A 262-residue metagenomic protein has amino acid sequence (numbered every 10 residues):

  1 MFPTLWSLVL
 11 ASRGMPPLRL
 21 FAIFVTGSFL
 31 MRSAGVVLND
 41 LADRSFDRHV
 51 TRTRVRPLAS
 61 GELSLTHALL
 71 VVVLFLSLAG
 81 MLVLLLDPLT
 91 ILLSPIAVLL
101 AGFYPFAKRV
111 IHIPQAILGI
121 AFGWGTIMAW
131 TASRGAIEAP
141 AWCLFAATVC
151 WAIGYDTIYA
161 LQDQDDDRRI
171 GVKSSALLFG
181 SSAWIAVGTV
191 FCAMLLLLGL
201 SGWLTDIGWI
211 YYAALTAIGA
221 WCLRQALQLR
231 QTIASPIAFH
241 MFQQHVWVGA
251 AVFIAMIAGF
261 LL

Functional and structural regions predicted by a protein language model:
M1-F2, I23-S28, R44-S94, R169-G208: Multi-pass membrane catalytic core of lipid/isoprenoid biosynthesis enzymes
M1-L10, G119-G123, G249-A255: The first (N-terminal) embedded transmembrane alpha-helix
S7-L20, L204-I207: Short, hydrophobic transmembrane alpha-helix segments
V9-R13, F106-A107, A132, F260-L262: Structural signal for the C-terminal ends of transmembrane alpha-helices and the immediately following loop
L18-F29, H245: Loop-to-helix transition at the N-terminal end of transmembrane alpha-helices
T26-G27, S33-A34, T53-C143, L200 (+2 more regions): Intramembrane alpha-helical segments
M31-F46: Juxtamembrane transmembrane-helix boundary signature
E62-L63, A132-A136, A141-L262: C-terminal membrane-associated helical module and adjoining short loops/tails
